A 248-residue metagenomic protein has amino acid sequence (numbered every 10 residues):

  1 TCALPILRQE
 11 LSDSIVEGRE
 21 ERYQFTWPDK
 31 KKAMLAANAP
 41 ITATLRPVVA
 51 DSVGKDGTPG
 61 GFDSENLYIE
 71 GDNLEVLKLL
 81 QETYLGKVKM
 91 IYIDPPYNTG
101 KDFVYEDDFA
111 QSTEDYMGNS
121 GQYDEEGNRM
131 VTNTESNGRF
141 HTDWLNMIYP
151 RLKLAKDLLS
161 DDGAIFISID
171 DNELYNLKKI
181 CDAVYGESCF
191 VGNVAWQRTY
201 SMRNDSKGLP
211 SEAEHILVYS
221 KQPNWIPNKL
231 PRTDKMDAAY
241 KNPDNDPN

Functional and structural regions predicted by a protein language model:
T1-Y92, Y97-P150: DnaQ-like (DEDDh/DEDDy) 3′-5′ exonuclease domain used for proofreading and 3′-end trimming on nucleic acids
E65-L67, K87-P95, D162-F166, L174 (+3 more regions): Beta-sheet entry/capping signal
L80, G100-A110, L177-K179, N193 (+2 more regions): Short, solvent-exposed loop/turn and secondary-structure capping segments
E82-L85, K179-E187, P210-S211: Short, surface-exposed basic-aromatic patches at helix termini and helix-loop junctions that form
P96-G100, N172-L174, R198-S201, Q222-W225: Conserved nucleotide-binding/hydrolysis micro-motifs of P-loop NTPases
D124, V131-N193: Conserved Class I SAM-dependent methyltransferase catalytic core
A183, G192-G208: Short, surface-exposed recognition loops and adjoining beta-strand edges that mediate ligand/DNA contacts, enriched
S201-N248: Flexible, glycine-/basic-rich loop-and-beta segments that form/coincide with the SAM-dependent methyltransferase
